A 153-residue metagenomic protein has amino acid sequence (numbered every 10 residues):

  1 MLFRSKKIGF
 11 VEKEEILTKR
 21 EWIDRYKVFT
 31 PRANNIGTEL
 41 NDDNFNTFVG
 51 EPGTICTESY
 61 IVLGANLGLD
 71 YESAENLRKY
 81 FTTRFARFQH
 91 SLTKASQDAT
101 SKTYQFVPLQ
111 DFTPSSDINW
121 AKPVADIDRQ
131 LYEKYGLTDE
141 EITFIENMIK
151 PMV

Functional and structural regions predicted by a protein language model:
M1-W120, V124-D126, E133, N147-V153: Polybasic, glycine- and aromatic-enriched phosphate-binding surface used to engage nucleic acids
Q130-I142: Short acidic, low-complexity intrinsically disordered linear motifs used for protein-protein interactions
